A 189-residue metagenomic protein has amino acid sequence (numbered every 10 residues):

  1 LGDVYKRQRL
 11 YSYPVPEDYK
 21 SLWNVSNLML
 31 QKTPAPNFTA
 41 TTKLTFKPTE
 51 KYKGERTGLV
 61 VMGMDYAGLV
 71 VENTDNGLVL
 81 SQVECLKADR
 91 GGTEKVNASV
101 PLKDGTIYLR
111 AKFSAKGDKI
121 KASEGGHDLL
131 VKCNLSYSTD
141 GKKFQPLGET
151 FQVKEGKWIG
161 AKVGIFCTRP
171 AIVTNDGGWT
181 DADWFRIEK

Functional and structural regions predicted by a protein language model:
L1-Y5: Short, small-residue-biased leader/transition segments that mark boundaries at the very start of proteins
S12-P14, L44-F46, G63, F113-A115 (+2 more regions): Short beta-strand segments enriched in hydrophobic/aromatic residues within well-folded beta-rich domains
E17-L78: Secretory/extracellular carbohydrate-interaction modules and structurally similar beta-sandwich "look-alikes"
T42, I107-G148, F185: Carbohydrate-binding surfaces in secreted/extracellular proteins
A67-L69, G92-V96, K142-E149: Surface-exposed loop/edge segments in extracytoplasmic proteins
E72-E94: Trp/Tyr-centric glycan-recognition "aromatic platform" motifs on solvent-exposed beta-strand/loop surfaces
L86-Y108: Short, aromatic/His-centered strand-loop micro-motif at the edge of beta-sheets
L147-K189: Ligand-recognition surfaces built from glycine- and aromatic
